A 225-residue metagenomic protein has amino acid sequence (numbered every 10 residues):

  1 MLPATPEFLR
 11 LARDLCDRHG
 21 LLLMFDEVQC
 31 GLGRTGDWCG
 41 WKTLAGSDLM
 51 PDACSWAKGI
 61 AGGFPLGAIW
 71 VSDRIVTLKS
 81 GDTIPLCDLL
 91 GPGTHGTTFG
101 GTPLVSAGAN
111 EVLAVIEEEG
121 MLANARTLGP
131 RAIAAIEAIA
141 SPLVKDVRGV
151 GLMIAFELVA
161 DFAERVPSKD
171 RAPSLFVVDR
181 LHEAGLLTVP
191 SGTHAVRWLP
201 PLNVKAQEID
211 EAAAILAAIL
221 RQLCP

Functional and structural regions predicted by a protein language model:
M1-P225: Conserved N-terminal phosphate-binding loop of PLP-dependent enzymes in the Aspartate aminotransferase
